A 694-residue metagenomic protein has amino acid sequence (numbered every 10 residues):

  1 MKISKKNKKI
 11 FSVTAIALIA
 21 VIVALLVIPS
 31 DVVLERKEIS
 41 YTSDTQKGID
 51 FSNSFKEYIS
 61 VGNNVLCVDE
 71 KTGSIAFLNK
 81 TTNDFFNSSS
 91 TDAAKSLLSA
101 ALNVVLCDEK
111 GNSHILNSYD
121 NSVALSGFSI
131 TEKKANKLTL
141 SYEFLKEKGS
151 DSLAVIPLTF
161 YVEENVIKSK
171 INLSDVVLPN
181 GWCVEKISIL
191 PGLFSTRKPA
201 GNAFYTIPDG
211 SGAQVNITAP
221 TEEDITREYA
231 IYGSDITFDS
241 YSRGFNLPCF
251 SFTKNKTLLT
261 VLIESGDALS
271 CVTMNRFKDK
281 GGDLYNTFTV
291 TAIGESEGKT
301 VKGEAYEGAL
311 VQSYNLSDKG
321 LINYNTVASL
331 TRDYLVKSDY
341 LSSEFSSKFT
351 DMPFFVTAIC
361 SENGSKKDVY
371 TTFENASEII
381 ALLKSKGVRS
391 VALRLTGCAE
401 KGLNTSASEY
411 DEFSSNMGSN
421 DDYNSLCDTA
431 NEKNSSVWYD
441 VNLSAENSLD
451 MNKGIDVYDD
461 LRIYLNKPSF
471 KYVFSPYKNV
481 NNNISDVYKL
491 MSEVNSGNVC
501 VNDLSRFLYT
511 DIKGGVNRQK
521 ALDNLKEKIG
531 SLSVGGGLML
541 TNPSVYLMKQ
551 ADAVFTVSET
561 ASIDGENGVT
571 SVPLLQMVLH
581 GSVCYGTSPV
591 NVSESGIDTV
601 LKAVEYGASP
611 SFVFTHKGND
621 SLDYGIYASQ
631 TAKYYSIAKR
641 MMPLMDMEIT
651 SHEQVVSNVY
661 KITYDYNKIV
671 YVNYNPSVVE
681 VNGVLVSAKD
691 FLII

Functional and structural regions predicted by a protein language model:
K2-L18: N-terminal Sec-pathway targeting helices
A15, L26-S343, V569, H580 (+2 more regions): N-terminal accessory beta-strand-rich subdomains and adjacent acidic, glycine-rich linkers that precede catalytic cores
V68-K80, K254-F288, I293-T300, L443-G497 (+1 more regions): Active-site-proximal substrate-binding groove within the catalytic cores of carbohydrate-active enzymes
G149-A154, F373, E653-V656: Short linear interaction motifs
C183, G387-R389, V494-N495: Short loop/turn motifs at secondary-structure junctions
S313-A392, D620-E648: Terminal accessory/anchoring regions of large secretory-pathway or extracellular enzymes
F345-D428, K433-N483: Aromatic-lined carbohydrate-binding/catalytic grooves of carbohydrate-active enzymes
L393-L395, Y439, V501-L504, L540: Conserved beta-strand positions
